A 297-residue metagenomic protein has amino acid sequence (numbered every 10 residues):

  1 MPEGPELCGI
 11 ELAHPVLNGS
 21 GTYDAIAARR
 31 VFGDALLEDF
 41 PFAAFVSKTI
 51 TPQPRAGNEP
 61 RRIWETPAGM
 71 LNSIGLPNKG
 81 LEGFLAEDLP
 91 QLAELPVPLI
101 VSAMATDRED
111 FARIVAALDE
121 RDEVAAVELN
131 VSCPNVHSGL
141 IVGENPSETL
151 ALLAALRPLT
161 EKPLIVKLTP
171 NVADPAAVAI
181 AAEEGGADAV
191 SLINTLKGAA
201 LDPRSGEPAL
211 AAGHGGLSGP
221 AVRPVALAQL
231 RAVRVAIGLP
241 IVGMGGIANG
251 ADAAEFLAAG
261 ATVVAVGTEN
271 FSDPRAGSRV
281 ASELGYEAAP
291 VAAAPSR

Functional and structural regions predicted by a protein language model:
M1-L99, A105-T106, V280, E287 (+1 more regions): N-terminal capping/small domains of soluble enzymes
I10, D88-A93, D119, L153-E161 (+4 more regions): Surface-exposed amphipathic alpha-helices with a cationic face
V16-G19, A43-S47, L99-A103, V127-L129 (+4 more regions): Hydrophobic faces of well-ordered beta-strands that scaffold small-molecule active sites in alpha/beta enzyme cores
A28-L37, F111-R121, V172-G185, R234-L239 (+1 more regions): Catalytic cores of alpha/beta
S47-P52, V127-C133, A189-A199, G246-I247 (+1 more regions): Glycine-rich phosphate-binding active-site loops on the catalytic face of alpha/beta enzymes
N58-P67, L201-G215, L257, V263 (+1 more regions): C-terminal helical cap(s) of enzyme catalytic domains, especially alpha/beta-barrels
M70-L71, V131-S147, V178-L239, R275 (+1 more regions): Glycine/Thr-rich beta-alpha phosphate-binding loop at enzyme active sites
L81, L85-L89, F111-A116, T149-A154 (+4 more regions): Generic structural signal for well-ordered alpha-helices, preferentially at hydrophobic/aromatic core positions
